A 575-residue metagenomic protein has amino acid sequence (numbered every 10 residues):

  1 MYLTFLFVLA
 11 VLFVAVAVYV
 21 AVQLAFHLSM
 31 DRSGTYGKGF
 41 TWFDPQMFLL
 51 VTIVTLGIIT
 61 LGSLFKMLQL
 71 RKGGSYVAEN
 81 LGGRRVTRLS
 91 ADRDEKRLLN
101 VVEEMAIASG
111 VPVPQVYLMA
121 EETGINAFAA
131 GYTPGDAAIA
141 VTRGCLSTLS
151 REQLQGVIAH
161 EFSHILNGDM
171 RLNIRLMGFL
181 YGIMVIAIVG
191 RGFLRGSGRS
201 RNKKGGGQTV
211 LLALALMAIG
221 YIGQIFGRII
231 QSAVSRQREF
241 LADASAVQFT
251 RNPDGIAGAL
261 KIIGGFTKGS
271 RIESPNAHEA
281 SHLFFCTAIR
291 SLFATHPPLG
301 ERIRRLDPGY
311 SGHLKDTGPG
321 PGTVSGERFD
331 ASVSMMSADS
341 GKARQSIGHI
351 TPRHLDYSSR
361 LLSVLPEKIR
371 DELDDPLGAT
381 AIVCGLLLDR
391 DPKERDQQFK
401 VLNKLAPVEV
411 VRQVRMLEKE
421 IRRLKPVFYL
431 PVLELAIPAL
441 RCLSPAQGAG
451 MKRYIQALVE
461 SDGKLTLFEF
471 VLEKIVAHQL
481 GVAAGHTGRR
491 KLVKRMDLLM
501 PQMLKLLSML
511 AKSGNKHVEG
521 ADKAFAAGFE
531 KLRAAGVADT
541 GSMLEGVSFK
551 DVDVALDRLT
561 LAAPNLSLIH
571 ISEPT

Functional and structural regions predicted by a protein language model:
M1-A130, N167, L172-S232, R236 (+6 more regions): Hydrophobic or amphipathic, alpha-helical segments that drive membrane association/targeting
V102, V141, G156-H164, G168 (+1 more regions): Active-site recognition of the HExxH zinc-binding catalytic motif
P114, G135-I139, E279-S281: Envelope-exposed proteins and targeting segments
N126-P134, A138, T142-R143: Juxtacatalytic substrate-recognition/specificity segment
A138-G144, F162, F284: Short hydrophobic beta-strand segments that form the core of ligand-binding sensory/regulatory domains
R143-G156: Short pre-active-site segment immediately N-terminal to the catalytic Zn-binding motif
G207, L211-S232, R251-A457, E469-L568 (+1 more regions): Cytosolic-facing loops and C-terminal tails of multi-pass membrane proteins
G463-L465: Acidic Ca2+-chelating loop motifs
